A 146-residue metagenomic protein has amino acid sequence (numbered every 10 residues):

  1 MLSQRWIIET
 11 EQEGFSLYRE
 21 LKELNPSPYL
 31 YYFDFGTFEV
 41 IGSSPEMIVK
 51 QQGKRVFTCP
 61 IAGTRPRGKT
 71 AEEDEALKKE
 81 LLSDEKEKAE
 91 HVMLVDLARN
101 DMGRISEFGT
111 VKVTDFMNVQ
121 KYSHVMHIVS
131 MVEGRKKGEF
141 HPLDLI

Functional and structural regions predicted by a protein language model:
M1-I146: Extended alpha-helical targeting/anchoring segments, especially N-terminal organellar/secretory targeting helices
